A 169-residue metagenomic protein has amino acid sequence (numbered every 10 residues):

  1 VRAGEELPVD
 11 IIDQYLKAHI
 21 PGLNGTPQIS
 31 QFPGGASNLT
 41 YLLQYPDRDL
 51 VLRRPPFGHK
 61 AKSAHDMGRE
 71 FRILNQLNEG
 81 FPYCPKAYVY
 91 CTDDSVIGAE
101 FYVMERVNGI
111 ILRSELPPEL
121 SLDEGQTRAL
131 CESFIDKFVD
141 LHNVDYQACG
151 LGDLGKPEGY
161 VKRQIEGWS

Functional and structural regions predicted by a protein language model:
V1-P27: Juxta-kinase regulatory segment immediately upstream of eukaryotic protein kinase catalytic domains
T26-S169: ATP-binding pocket architecture of kinase catalytic cores
